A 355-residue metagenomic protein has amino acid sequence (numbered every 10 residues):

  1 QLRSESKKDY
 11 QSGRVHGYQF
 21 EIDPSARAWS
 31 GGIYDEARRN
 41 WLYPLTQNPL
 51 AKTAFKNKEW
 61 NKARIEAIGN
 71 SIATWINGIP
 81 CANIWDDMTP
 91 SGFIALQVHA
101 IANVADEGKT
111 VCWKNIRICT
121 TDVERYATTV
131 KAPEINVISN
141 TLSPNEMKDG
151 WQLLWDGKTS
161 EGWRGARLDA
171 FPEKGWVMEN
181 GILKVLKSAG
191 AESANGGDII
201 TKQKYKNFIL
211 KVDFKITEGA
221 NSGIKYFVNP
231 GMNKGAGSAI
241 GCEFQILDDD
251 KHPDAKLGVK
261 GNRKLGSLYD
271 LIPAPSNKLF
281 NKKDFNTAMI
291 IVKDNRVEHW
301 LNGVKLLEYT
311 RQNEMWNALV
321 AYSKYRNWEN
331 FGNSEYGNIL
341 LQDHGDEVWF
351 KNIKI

Functional and structural regions predicted by a protein language model:
Q1-I355: Carbohydrate-interacting regions of secretory-pathway proteins
